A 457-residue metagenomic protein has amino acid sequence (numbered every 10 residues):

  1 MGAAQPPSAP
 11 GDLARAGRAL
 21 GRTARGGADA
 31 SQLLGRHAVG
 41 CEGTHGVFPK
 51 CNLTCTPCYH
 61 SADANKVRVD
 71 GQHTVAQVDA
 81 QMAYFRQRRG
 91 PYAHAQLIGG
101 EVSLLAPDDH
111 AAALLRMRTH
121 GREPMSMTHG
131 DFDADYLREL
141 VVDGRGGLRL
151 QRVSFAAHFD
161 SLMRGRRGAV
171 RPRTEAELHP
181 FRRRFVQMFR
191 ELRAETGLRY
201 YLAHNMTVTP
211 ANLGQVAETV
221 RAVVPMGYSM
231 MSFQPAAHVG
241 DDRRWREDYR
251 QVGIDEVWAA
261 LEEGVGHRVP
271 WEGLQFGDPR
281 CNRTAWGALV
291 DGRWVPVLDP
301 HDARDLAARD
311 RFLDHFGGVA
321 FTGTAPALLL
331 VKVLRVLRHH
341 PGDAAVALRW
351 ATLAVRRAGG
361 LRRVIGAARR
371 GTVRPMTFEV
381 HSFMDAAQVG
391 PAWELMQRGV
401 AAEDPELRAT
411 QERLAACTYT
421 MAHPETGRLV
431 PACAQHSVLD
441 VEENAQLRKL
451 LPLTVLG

Functional and structural regions predicted by a protein language model:
M1-T44, R88: N-terminal [4Fe-4S]-dependent radical SAM core
Q32-A76, R89: Canonical Radical SAM [4Fe-4S] cluster-binding loop centered on the CxxxCxxC motif and its immediate flanking residues
V47-F48, Y59-S61, F155-M163, F233-A236 (+1 more regions): Short loop/turn segments at strand-loop or loop-helix junctions that form parts of catalytic or ligand-binding pockets
C51, L97, G427: Conserved, mostly hydrophobic/aromatic
M82-A83, Q87, P91-L97, A106-Q234: Radical SAM/AdoMet-radical enzyme domain recognition
L162-F181, L192, T196-G390: Radical SAM enzyme [4Fe-4S]-AdoMet core and its adjacent flexible, acidic and glycine-rich loops/tails across
R363-G457: C-terminal target-recognition/interaction regions appended to catalytic cores
